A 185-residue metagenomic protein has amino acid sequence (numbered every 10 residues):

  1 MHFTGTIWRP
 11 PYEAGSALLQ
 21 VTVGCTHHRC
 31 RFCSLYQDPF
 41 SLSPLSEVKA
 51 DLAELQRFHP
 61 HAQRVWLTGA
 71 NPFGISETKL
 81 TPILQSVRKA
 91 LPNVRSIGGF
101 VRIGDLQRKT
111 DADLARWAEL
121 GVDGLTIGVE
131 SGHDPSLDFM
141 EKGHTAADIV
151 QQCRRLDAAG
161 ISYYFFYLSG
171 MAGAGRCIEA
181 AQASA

Functional and structural regions predicted by a protein language model:
T4-E47: Canonical Radical SAM [4Fe-4S] cluster-binding loop centered on the CxxxCxxC motif and its immediate flanking residues
Q20-V21, C25, D51-H59: Short, compositionally biased "basic patch" segments
V21, G99-V101, F165: Conserved hydrophobic beta-strand within the GNAT/NAT acetyltransferase core sheet that lines the active-site cleft
L35-D38, T68-A70, R102, L168-G170: Short strand-loop junctions, especially beta-strand C-caps/beta-turns that link beta-sheets to coils or alpha-helices
F40-E47, I75, K79, M140-D148 (+1 more regions): Alpha-helix N-cap and loop-to-helix initiation/capping positions
L45-V48, L52, R108-R116, E179-A185: Short, acidic/polar
Q56-A147, Q151-A158: Conserved SAM/AdoMet-binding glycine-rich loop
G124, A147-A185: Conserved C-terminal portion of the radical SAM core fold that forms the substrate/S-adenosylmethionine-binding
